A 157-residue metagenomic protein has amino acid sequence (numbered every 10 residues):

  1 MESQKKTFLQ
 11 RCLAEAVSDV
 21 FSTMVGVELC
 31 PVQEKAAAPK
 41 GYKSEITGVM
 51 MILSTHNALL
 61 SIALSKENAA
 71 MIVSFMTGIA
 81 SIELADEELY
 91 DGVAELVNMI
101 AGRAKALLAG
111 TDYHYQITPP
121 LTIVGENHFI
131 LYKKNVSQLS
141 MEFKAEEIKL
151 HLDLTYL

Functional and structural regions predicted by a protein language model:
M1-L157: N-terminal auxiliary interaction/assembly segments of multi-subunit proteins
